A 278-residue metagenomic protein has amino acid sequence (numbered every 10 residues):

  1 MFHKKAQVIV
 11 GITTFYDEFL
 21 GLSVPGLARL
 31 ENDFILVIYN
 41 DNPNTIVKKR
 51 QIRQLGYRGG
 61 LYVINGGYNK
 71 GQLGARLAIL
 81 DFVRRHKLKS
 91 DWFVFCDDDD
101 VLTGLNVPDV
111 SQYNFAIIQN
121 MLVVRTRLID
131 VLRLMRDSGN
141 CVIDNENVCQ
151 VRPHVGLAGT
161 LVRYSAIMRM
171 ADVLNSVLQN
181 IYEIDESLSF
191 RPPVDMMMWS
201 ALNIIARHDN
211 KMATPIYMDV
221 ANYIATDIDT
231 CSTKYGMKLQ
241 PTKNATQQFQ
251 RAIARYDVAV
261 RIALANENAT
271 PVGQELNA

Functional and structural regions predicted by a protein language model:
Y16-L30: Short, well-formed alpha-helical segments that are part of the catalytic scaffolds of diverse glycosyltransferases
D33-N44, I64-G67: Short beta-strand/loop segment that forms part of the nucleotide-sugar
G67-V83: Glycine-rich, basic loop-to-helix element that forms the pyrophosphate-binding segment of sugar-nucleotide handling
S90-V101: Short beta-strand-to-loop acidic/aromatic patch adjacent to the donor-nucleotide binding site
D100-S111: Acidic donor-binding/catalytic loop of UDP-sugar-dependent glycosyltransferases, especially processive GT2
A116-L132: Short beta-strand-to-loop element that shapes/binds the nucleotide-sugar donor at the catalytic cleft/hinge
C141-V162: A recurrent flexible, glycine/aromatic-enriched loop bordering the glycosyltransferase active site that acts as
E183-A278: C-terminal catalytic/acceptor-binding lobe
